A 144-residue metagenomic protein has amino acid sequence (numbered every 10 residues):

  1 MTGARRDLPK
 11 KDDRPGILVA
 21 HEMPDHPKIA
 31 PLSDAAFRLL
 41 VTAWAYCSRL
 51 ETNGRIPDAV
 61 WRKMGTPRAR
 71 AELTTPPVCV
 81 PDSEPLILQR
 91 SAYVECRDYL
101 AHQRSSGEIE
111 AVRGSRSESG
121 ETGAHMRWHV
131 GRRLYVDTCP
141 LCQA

Functional and structural regions predicted by a protein language model:
M1-E110, G114, L141: Positively charged, structured surface patches that bind polyanionic biopolymers
A101-Y135, P140-A144: Basic DNA-binding region of bZIP-type proteins
